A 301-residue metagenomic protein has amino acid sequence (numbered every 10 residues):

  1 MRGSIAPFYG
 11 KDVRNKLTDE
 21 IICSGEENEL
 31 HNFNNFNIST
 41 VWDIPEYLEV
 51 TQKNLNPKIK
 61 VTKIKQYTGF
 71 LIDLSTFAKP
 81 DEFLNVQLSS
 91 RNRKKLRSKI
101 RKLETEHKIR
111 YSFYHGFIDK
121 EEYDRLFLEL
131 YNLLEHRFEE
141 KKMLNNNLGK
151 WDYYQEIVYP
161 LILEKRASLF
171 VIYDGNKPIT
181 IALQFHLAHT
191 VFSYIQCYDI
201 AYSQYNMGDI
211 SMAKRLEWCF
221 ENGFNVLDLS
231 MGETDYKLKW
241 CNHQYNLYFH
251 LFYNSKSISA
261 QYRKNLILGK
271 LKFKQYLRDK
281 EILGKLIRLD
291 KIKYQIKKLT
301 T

Functional and structural regions predicted by a protein language model:
M1-D12, I44-N56, K60-S203: A conserved beta-strand-loop-helix scaffold within acyl/acetyltransferase catalytic domains
M1-S112, M231-T301: Terminal substrate-recognition subdomain of acyl/acetyltransferases
Y154-Y262: Aromatic (often tryptophan-rich) hydrophobic motifs at membrane interfaces
